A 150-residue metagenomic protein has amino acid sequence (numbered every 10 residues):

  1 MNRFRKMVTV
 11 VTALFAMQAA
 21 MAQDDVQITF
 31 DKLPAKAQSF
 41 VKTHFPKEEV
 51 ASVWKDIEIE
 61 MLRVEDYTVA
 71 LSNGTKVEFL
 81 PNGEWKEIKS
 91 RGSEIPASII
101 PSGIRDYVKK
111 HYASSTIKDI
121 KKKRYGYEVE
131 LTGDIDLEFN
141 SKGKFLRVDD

Functional and structural regions predicted by a protein language model:
M1-D25, V41: Bacterial Sec-dependent N-terminal signal peptides
Q23-D150: Interaction-mediating elements
